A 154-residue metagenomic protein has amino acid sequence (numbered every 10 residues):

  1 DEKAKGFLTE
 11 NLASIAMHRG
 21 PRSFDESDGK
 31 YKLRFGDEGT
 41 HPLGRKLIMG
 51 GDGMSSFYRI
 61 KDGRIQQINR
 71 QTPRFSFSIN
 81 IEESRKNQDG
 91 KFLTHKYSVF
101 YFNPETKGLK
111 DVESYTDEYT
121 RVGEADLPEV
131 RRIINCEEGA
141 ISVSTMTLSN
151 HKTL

Functional and structural regions predicted by a protein language model:
D1-F77: An acidic-aromatic
P42-T153: Gly/Pro-enriched, hydrophobic low-complexity segments that function as extracytoplasmic propeptides/linkers
